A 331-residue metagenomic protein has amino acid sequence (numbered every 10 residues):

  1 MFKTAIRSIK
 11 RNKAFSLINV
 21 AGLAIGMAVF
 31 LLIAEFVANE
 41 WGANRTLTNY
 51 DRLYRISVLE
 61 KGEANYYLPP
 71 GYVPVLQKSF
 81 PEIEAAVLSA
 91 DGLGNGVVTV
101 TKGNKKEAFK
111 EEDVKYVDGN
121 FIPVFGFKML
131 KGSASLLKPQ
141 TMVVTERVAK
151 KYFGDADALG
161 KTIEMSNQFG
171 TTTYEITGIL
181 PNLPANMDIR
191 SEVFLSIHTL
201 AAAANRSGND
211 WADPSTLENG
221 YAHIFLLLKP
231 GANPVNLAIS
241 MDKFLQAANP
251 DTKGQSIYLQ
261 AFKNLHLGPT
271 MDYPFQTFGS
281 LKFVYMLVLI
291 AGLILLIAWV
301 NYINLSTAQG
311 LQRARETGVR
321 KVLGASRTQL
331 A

Functional and structural regions predicted by a protein language model:
F2-I18, G22, V300-A331: Intracellular coupling helices
N12-N39, D51: Short, strongly hydrophobic transmembrane alpha-helices
N19, E40, L76, I122 (+5 more regions): Conserved structural-core and active-site-/substrate-pathway-adjacent residues in large, well-folded domains of enzymes
G26-M27, L289-W299: Hydrophobic transmembrane alpha-helices
I33-V97, D213-F225, A238-S240, Y258-G268: Membrane-proximal extracellular/periplasmic loop immediately following the first transmembrane helix
N65, D113-V114, Q140-T141: A residue-level structural signature of the nucleotidyltransferase/glycosyltransferase Rossmann-like core
K115-K131, M142-S280: Mid-to-C-terminal secondary-structure elements that act as membrane-proximal/extracytoplasmic interface segments
P274-I294: N-terminal membrane-entry
